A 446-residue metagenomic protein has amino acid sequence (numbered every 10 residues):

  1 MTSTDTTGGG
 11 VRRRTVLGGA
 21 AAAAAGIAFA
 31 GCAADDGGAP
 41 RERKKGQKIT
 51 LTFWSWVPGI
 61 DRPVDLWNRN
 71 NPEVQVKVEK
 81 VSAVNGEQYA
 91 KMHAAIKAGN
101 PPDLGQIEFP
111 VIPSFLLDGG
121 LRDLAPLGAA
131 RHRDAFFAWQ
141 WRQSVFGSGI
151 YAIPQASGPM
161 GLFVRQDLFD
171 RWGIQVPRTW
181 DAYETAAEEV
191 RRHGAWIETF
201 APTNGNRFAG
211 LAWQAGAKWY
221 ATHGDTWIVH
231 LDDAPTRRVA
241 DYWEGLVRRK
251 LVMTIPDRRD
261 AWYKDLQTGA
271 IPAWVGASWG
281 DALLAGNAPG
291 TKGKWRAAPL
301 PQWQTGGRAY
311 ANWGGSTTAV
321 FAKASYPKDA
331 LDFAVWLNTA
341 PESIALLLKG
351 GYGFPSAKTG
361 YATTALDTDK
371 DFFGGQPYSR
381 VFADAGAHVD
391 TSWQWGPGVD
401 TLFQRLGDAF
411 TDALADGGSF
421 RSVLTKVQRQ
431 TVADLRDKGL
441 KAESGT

Functional and structural regions predicted by a protein language model:
T2-S114, A130-H132, V176, P289 (+7 more regions): Conserved N-terminal structural module of periplasmic/extracytoplasmic solute-binding proteins
V81-K91, P110, W180-E184, I255-K264: Short helix-initiation/N-cap motifs at beta->coil->alpha
D103-Q106, P272-A277: Paired acidic/hydrophobic, glycine-rich loop segments that form the ligand-binding mouth/hinge of periplasmic-binding
F109-M160, L211, R296-A298, V381: Hinge/lid segment of periplasmic solute-binding proteins
F146-Q155, M160, E184-V229, P235 (+1 more regions): Extracytoplasmic/periplasmic solute-binding protein
G161-V164, A212, T318-V320: Short glycine- and hydrophobic/aromatic-rich loop-to-beta-strand nucleating segment in the catalytic cores
A187, T226-P256, L300: Glycine-centered hinge/linker elements that transmit conformational signals in sensory and ligand-binding systems
W279-T291, Q304-R405, A442-T446: C-terminal lobe and pocket-closing loops of periplasmic/extracytoplasmic Venus-flytrap solute-binding proteins
